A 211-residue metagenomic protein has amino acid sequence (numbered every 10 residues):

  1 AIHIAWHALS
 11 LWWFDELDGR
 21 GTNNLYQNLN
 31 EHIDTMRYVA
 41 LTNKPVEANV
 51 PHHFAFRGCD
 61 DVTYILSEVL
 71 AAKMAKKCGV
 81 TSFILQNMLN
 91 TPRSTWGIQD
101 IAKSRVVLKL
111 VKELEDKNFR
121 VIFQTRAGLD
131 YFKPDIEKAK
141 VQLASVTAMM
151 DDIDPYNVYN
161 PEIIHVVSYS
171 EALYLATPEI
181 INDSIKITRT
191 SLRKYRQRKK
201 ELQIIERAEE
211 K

Functional and structural regions predicted by a protein language model:
A1-P92: Catalytic alpha/beta active-site cores
H3, N43, G79, E115-N118 (+2 more regions): Glycine-centered loop/turn motif at secondary-structure junctions
F14, F54-F56, F83, F119 (+3 more regions): Phenylalanine-focused residue identity feature
E16-G19, G58, P92-G97, K133-E137 (+1 more regions): Generic alpha-helix signal with a bias toward terminal, lower-confidence helices and secondary-structure junctions
N23-N28, C59-S67, T95-K103, K138-Q142 (+1 more regions): Alpha-helix N-cap and loop-to-helix initiation/capping positions
V46-N49, S82-N87, F119-T125, I163-V167: Short beta-strand segments at enzyme active-site cores
Q99-E115, I122-K211: Active-site capping/gating regions of soluble enzymes
